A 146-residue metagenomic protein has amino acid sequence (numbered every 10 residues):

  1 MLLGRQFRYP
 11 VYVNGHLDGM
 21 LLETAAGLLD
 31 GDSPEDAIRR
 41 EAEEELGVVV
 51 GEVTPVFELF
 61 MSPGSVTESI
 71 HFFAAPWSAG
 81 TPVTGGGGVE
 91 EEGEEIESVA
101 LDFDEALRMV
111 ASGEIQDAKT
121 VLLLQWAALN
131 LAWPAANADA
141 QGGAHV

Functional and structural regions predicted by a protein language model:
M1-R40, P82, G86-E92, H145-V146: Conserved Nudix-box catalytic region and its N-terminal flanking loop in Nudix hydrolases and closely related
D18-M20, P55, L59, P63-V66 (+2 more regions): Nudix hydrolase/Nudix homology domain
L29-D30, V48-V49, L59-M61, S78-G80: Short acidic/polar capping segments at secondary-structure boundaries
E35, L46-V56: Short, structured loop/turn "capping" segments at alpha-beta junctions
A37, E41, L122-Q125: Short amphipathic alpha-helical face segments that pack within enzyme cores and frequently flank/anchor catalytic
S62-T84: Active-site-adjacent beta-strand/loop module that shapes the phosphate/pyrophosphate-binding cleft
